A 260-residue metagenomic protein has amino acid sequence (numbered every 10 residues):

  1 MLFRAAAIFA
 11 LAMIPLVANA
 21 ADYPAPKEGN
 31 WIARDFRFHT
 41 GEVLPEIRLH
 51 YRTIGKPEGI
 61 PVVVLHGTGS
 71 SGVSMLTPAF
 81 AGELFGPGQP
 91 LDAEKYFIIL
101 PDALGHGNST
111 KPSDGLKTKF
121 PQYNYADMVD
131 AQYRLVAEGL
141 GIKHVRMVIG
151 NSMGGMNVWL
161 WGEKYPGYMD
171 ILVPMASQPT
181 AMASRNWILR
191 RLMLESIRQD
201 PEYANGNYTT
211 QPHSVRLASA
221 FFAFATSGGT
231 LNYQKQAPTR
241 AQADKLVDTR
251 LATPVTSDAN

Functional and structural regions predicted by a protein language model:
A5-P15: Bacterial N-terminal signal peptides
A20-T68, G72-P78: Catalytic-loop region of hydrolases
R52-G115: N-terminal cap/lid subdomain of alpha/beta-hydrolase-fold enzymes
G115-D127, S184: Catalytic nucleophile-loop/oxyanion-hole region of alpha/beta-hydrolase and closely related hydrolase-like folds
A126-R146: Conserved acidic catalytic loop of the alpha/beta-hydrolase fold
H144-A183: Conserved hydrolase catalytic core segment
Y168, P174-P254: Alpha/beta-hydrolase-fold enzymes
T256-N260: Hydrophobic, aromatic-rich cap/lid helix
